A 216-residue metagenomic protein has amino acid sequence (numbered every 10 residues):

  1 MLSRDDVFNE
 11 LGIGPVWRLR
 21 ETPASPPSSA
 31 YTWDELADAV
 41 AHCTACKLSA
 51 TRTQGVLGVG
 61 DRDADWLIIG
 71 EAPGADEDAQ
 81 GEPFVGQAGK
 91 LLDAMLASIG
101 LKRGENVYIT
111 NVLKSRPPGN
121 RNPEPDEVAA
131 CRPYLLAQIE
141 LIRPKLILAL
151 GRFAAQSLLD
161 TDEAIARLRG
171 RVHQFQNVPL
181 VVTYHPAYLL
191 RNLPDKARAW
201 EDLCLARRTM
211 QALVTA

Functional and structural regions predicted by a protein language model:
L2-A216: A polyanion-binding, active-site-adjacent surface
